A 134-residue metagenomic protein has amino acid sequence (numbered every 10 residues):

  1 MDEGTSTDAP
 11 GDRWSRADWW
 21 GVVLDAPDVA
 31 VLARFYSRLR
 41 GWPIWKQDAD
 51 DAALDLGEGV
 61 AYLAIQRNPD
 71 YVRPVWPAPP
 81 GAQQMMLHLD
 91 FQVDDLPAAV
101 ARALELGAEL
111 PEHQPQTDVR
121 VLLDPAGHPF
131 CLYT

Functional and structural regions predicted by a protein language model:
D2-E3, G11-R67, A99-A101, E105-H113 (+1 more regions): Core segments of cupin and vicinal oxygen chelate
D8-D12, V75-A78: Short beta-strand/turn micro-motifs at beta-sheet edges
G59-G81, L87: Conserved, structured core segments of small domains
A78, A82-A103: Mid-chain, well-packed structural core segment of small domains
D124: Short, acidic, Ser/Thr-enriched surface-loop or helix-capping motifs
